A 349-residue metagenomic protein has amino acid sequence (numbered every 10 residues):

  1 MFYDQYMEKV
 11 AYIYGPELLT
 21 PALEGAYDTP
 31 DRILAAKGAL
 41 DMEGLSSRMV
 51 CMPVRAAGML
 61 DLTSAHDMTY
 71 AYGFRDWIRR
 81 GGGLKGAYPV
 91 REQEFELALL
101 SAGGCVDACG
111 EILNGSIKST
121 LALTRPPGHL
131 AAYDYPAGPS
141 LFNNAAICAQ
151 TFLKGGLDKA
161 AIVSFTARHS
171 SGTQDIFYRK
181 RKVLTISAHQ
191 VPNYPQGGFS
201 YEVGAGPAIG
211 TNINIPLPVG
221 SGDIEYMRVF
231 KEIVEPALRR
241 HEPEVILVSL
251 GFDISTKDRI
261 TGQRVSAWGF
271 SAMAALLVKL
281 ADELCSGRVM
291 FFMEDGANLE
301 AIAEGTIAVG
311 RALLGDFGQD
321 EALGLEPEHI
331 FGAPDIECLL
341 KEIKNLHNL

Functional and structural regions predicted by a protein language model:
F2-I13, L18-P21, G73-L349: A general "terminal functional-core" signal
F2-T63: N-terminal low-complexity, Ser/Thr- and acidic-residue-enriched intrinsically disordered segments
P30, A56, S64, M68 (+1 more regions): Low-complexity, intrinsically disordered regions enriched in charged/polar residues
L40, G44-S47, T69, G115 (+1 more regions): Short glycine-centered helix-capping/turn motifs at secondary-structure transition points
R55-R79: Charged, often glycine-rich, active-site loop that binds/positions anionic groups
